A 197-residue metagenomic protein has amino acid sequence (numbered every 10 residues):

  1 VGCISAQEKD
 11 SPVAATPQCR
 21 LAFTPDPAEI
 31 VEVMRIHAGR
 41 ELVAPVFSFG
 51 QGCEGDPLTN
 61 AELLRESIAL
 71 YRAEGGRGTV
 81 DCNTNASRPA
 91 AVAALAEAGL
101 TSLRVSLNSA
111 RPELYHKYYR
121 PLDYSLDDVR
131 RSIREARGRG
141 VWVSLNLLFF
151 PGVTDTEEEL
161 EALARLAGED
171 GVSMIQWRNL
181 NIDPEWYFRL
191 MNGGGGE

Functional and structural regions predicted by a protein language model:
V1, E161-E197: Auxiliary Fe-S-binding modules of radical SAM enzymes
V1-Q7: Long, mid-chain structured domain cores
E8-E66, Y71-A91, A98-V129, S173-Q176: Core AdoMet radical
L70, A94, E135, R139 (+1 more regions): Alpha-helical scaffold elements within enzyme catalytic domains, especially in hydrolases
E74-G75, R131-V143, D170, E197: A structural motif corresponding to the C-terminal end of an alpha-helix and its immediate exit/capping segment
S87, A110, F150-G152, I182: Residue-level marker for beta-strand->alpha-helix junctions and adjacent short loops that shape enzyme
A90-L95, G152-E169: Catalytic cores of alpha/beta
R120-L122, S132-E159: Conserved strand-turn element in the central/C-terminal portion of the radical SAM core barrel that lines
